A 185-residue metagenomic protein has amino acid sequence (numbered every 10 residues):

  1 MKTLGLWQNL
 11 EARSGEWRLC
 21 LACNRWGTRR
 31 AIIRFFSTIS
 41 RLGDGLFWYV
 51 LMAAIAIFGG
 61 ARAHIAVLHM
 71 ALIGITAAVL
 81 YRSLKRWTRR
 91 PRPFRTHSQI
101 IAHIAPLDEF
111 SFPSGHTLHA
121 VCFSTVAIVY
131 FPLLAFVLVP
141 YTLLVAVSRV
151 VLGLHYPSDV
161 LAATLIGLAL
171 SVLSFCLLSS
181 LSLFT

Functional and structural regions predicted by a protein language model:
M1-A12, R25, G59-G60, V67 (+2 more regions): Multi-pass membrane proteins that catalyze or facilitate reactions on polyprenyl-/lipid-phosphate substrates and their
M1-V50, I65, Y81-L107: N-terminal transmembrane-helix/juxtamembrane module of multi-pass inner/ER membrane proteins
T28-T38, R62, P113, V126-L133: Juxtamembrane loop-transmembrane helix junctions in multi-pass integral membrane proteins, especially the extracellular
M52-L80: Interfacial segments of alpha-helical transmembrane regions
A56, Y81-R89, I128, F175-S182: Membrane-water interface at transmembrane helix exits
A71-K85, F136-S148: Small-polar-interrupted transmembrane alpha-helices in polytopic inner-membrane proteins
S98-T185: Membrane-embedded catalytic cores of phosphoryl/pyrophosphoryl-handling enzymes
